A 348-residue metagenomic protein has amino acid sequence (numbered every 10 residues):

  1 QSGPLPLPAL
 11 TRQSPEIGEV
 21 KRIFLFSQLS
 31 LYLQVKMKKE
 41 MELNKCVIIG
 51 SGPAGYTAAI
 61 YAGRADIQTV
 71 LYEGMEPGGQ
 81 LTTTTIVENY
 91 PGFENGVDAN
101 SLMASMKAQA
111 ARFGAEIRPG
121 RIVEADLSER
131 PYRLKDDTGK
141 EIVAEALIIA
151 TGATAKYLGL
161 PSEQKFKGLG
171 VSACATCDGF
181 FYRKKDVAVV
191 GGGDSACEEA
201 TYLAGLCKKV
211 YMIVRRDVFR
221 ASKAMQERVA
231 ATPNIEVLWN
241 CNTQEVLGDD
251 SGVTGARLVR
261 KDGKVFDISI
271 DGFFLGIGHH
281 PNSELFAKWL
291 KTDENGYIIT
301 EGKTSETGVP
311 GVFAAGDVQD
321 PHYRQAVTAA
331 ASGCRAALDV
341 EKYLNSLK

Functional and structural regions predicted by a protein language model:
P8, Q13-E19, V35: Glycine-biased, low-complexity coil/linker segments
K38, N44-F113, C197-K223, A230 (+1 more regions): Beta1-alpha1 glycine-rich phosphate/pyrophosphate-binding loop at the start of Rossmann-like nucleotide-binding domains
G52-P53, E76, A153-A155, D194-S195 (+1 more regions): Residue-level detector of alpha-helix initiation sites
A110-E129, R133-D136, E141-A144, G205-G302 (+1 more regions): A Rossmann-like FAD-binding core segment of flavoenzymes
K140-V237, V246, D250: Predominantly flavin-linked oxidoreductase catalytic cores and closely associated redox partners
G159, K165-F181, I277-Y323, S332 (+1 more regions): FAD-site-proximal beta/loop scaffold in flavoenzymes
T328-L344: An active-site-proximal "capping" alpha-helix that borders the catalytic cofactor pocket
